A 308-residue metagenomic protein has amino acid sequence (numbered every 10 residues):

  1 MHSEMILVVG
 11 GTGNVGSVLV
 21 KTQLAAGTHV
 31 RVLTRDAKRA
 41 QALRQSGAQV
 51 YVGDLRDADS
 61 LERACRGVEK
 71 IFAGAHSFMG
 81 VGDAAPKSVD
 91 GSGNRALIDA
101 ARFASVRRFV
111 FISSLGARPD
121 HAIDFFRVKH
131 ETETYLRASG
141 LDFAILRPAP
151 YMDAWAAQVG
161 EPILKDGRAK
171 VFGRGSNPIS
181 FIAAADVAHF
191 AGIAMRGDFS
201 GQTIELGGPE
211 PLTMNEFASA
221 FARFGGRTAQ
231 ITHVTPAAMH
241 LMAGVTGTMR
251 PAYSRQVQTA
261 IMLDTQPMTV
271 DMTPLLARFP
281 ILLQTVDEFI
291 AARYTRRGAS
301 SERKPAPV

Functional and structural regions predicted by a protein language model:
H2-H29, K38-Q45, R56-D59, R66 (+4 more regions): Oxidoreductase cofactor-interface core, primarily capturing Rossmann-like NAD(P)-dependent enzymes
V32: Conserved SAM-binding motif I beta-strand of class I
R35: Short beta->alpha hinge that forms the Motif I/post-I loop of the SAM-binding pocket
G53: Cofactor-binding loops of NAD(P)H-dependent oxidoreductases, dominated by short-chain dehydrogenase/reductases
C65, E69-F72, D90, V110: N-terminal Rossmann-like NAD(P) cofactor-binding module of classical short-chain dehydrogenase/reductase
S88-S92, V128: Glycine-rich NAD(P)-binding loop of the Rossmann-fold in SDR/ketoreductase-type enzymes
P236-V308: A hydrophobic C-terminal alpha-helical subdomain
